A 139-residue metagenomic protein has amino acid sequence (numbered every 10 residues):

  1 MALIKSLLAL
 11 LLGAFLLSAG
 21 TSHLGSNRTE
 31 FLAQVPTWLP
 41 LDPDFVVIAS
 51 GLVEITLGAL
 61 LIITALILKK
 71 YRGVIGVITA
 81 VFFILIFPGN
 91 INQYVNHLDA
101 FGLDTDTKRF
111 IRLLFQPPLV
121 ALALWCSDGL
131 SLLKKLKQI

Functional and structural regions predicted by a protein language model:
M1-I139: Membrane-interface extramembranous regions
